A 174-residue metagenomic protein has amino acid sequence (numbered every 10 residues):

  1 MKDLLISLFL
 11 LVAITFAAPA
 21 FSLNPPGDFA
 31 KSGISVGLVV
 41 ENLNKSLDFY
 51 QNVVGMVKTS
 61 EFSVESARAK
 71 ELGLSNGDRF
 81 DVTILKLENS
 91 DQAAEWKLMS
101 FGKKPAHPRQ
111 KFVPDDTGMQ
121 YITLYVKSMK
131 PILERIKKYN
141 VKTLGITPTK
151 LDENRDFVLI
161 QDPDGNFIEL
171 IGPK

Functional and structural regions predicted by a protein language model:
M1-L5: Positively charged n-region of N-terminal signal peptides that target proteins for export
S7-A17: Bacterial N-terminal signal peptides
A20-K45, S60-F62, R68, M119-I122 (+1 more regions): N-terminal beta-strand motif that seeds the catalytic metal site of vicinal oxygen chelate
D28-A30, L74-R79, V113-D116: A generic structural micro-feature
G33-S35, V53, F80-V82, M119-Y121 (+1 more regions): Extracellular structured ligand-interaction cores
V39-A93, L151: Core segments of cupin and vicinal oxygen chelate
V40-N44, T59-S60, Q92-A93, M99-F167: Vicinal oxygen chelate
L85-S90, I160-P163, P173: Active-site beta-strand termini and strand-to-loop segments that position acidic
